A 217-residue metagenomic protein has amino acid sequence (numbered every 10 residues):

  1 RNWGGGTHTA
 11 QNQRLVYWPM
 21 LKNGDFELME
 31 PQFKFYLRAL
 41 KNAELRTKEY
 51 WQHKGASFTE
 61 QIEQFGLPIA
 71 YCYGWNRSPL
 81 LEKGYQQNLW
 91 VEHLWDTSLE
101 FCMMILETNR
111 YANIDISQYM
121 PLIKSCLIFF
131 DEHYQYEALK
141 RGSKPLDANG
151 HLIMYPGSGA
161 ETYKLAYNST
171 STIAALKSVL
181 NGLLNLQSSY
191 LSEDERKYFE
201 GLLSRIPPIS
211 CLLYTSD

Functional and structural regions predicted by a protein language model:
R1-M120: Substrate-binding groove/exosite segments of carbohydrate-active enzymes
W18-G24, L28, T170-D194: Acidic/serine-rich, low-complexity amphipathic helices located in mid- to C-terminal regulatory regions
N23, I105-M120, E137, R141 (+1 more regions): Inter-helical turn/loop segments and adjacent helix faces that build the functional surface of alpha-helical bundle
L28-N42, K54, D115-F130, V179 (+1 more regions): Extended, well-ordered alpha-helical scaffold segments
L37, L106-R110, D131, L184 (+1 more regions): A structural signal for long alpha-helical coiled-coils and helix-turn connectors that form the cytosolic signaling
A39, A43, F65-P68, H133 (+3 more regions): A short secondary-structure junction motif
S125, F129-L186: Acidic/histidine-rich catalytic neighborhood
Y214-D217: Conserved small/polar residues in nucleotide/adenosyl-binding loops
